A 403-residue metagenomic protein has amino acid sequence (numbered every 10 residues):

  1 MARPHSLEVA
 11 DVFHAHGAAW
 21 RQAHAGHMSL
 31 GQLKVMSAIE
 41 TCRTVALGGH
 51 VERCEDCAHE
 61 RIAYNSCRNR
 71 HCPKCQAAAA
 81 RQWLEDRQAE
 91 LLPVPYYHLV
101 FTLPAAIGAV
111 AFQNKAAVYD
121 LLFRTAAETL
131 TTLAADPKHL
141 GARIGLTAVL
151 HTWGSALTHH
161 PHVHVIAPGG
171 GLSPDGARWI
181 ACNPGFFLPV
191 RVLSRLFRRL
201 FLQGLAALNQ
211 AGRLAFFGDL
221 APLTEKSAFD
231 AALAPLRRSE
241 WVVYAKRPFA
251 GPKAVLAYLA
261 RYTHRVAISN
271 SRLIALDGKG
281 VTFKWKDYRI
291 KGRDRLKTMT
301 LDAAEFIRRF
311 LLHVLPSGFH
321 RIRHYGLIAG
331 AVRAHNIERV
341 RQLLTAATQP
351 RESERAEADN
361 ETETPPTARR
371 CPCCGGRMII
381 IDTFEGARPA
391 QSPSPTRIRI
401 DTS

Functional and structural regions predicted by a protein language model:
M1-S403: Beta->alpha loop/short-helix hinge microenvironment recognizer with preference for catalytic Tyr/His contexts
